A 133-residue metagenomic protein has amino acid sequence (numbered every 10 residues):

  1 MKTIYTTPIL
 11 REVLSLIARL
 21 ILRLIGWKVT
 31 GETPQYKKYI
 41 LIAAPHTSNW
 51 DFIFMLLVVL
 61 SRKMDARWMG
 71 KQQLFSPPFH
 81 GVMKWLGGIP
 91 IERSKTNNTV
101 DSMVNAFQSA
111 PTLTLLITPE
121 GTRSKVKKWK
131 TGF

Functional and structural regions predicted by a protein language model:
M1: Active-site-proximal region of nucleotide-activated glycan assembly enzymes, centered on histidine/acidic-rich loops
I4-T7, S15, L24-F133: Soluble catalytic domains of membrane acyltransferases
R11: Active-site-proximal helix-loop elements at catalytic-domain edges
